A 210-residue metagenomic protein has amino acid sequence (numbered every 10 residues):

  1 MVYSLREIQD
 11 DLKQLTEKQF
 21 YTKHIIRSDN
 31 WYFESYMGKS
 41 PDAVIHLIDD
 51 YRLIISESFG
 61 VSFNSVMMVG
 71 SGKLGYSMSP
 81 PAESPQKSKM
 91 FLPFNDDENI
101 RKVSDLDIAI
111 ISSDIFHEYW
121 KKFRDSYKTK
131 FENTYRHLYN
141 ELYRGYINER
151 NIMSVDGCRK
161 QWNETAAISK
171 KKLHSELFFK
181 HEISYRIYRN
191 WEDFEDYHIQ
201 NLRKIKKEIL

Functional and structural regions predicted by a protein language model:
M1-S104, I111-L210: Catalytic core of pol beta-like nucleotidyltransferases
